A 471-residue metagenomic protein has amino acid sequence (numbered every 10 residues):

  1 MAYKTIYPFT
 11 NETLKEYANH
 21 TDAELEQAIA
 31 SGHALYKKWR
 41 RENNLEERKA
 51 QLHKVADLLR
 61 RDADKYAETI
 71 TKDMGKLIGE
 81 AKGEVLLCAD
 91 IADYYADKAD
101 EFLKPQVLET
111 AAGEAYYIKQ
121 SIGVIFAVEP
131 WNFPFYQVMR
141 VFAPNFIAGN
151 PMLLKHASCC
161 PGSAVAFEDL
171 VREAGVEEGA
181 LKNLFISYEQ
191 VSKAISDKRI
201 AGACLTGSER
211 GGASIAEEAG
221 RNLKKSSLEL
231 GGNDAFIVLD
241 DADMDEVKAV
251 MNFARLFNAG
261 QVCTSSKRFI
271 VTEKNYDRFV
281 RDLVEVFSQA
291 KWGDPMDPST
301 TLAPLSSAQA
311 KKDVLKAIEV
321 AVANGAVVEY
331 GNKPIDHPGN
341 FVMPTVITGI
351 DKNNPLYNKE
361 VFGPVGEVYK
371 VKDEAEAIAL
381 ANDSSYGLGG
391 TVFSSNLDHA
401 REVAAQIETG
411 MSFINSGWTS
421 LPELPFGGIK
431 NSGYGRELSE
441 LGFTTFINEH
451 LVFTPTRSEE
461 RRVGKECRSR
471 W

Functional and structural regions predicted by a protein language model:
M1-G113: N-terminal Rossmann-like NAD(P)+-binding subdomain of aldehyde/semialdehyde dehydrogenases
P8, D22-L25, L45, A63 (+6 more regions): Residues at or immediately preceding the N-termini of alpha-helices
T10-E16, I200, I237, I318 (+3 more regions): Conserved C-terminal structural/oligomerization subdomain of aldehyde/semialdehyde dehydrogenase
N11, R48, I70, A92 (+9 more regions): Residue-level signal for inorganic ion chemistry
K15-H20, K37-R41, A127, F236-L239 (+5 more regions): Short, well-ordered beta-strand elements within core beta-sheets of diverse protein domains
H33-Y36, R40, A56-A63, A67 (+19 more regions): Structural signal for hydrophobic packing residues in well-ordered secondary-structure cores of soluble enzyme domains
K104-E246, V371: Rossmann-like NAD(P) dinucleotide-binding subdomain of oxidoreductase/dehydrogenase enzymes
R210-D351, I414, R457-E459: ALDH superfamily catalytic-core signature
